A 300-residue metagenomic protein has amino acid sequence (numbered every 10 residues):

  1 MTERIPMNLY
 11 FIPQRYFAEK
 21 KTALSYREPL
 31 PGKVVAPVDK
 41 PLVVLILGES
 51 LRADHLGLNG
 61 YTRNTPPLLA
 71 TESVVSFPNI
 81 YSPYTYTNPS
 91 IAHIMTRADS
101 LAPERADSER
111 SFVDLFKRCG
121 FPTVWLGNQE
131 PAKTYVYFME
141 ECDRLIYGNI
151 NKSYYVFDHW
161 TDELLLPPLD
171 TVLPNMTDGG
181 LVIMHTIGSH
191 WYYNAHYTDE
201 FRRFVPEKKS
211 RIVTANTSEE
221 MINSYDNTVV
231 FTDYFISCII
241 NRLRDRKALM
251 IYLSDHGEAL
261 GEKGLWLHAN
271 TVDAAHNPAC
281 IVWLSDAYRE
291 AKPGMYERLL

Functional and structural regions predicted by a protein language model:
T2-I46, S50-K209, N277: Active-site-proximal alpha/beta segments of enzymes that process anionic O-linked groups
V44-L45, N227-H268: Metal-dependent active-site segment of extracytoplasmic phospho-/sulfohydrolases and closely related
G60-N64, A248-Y288: Histidine-centered active-site microenvironments of extracellular/periplasmic hydrolases and transferases
Y81-R97, L267-L300: Substrate-binding rim/cap in mid-to-C-terminal beta-strand-loop elements of soluble/periplasmic
P103-E109, E219-F231, N270-H276, R289-L300: A short beta-strand-to-alpha-helix junction
L115, G120-P122, N175, R242-A248 (+3 more regions): Catalytic cores of PAPS-dependent sulfotransferases and nucleotide-sugar/CMP/GDP-dependent glycosyltransferases
W125-G127, L181-G188, D226-V229, L249-S254 (+1 more regions): Short beta-strand segments
S210-E220: Short, flexible loop segments at boundaries between secondary-structure elements
